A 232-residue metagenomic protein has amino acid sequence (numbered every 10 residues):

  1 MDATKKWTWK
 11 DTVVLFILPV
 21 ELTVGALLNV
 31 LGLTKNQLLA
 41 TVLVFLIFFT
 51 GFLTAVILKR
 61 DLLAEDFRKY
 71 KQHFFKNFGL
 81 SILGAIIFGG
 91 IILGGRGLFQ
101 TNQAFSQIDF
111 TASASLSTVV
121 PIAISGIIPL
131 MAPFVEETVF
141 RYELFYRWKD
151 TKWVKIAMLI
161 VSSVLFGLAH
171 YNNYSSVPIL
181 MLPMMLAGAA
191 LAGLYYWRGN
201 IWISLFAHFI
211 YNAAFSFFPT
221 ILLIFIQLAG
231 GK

Functional and structural regions predicted by a protein language model:
M1-W9, L62-D66, S176-V177: N-terminal juxtamembrane cytosolic/stromal segments of multi-pass membrane proteins
K5-D61: Alpha-helical transmembrane segments in multi-pass membrane proteins
K10-V14, A40-V44, H73-S81, V120-S125 (+3 more regions): Residue-level signature of transmembrane alpha-helical entry/exit and packing/kink sites in multi-pass membrane
V20-G25, I47-F52, G84-I92, F166 (+2 more regions): Alpha-helical transmembrane segments of multipass membrane proteins
L22-N29, R96, Q100, S216-Q227: Juxtamembrane/transmembrane-helix interface segments of polytopic membrane transporters
L33-K35, A64-A132, I224-G231: Juxtamembrane helix-loop-helix connectors linking adjacent transmembrane helices in multi-pass membrane enzymes
K35-L43, Q107-A114, V177-A189: Non-cytosolic membrane-interface motifs at loop->transmembrane helix junctions
P121-K232: Transmembrane helix-loop-helix hairpins at the membrane interface of multi-pass integral membrane proteins
